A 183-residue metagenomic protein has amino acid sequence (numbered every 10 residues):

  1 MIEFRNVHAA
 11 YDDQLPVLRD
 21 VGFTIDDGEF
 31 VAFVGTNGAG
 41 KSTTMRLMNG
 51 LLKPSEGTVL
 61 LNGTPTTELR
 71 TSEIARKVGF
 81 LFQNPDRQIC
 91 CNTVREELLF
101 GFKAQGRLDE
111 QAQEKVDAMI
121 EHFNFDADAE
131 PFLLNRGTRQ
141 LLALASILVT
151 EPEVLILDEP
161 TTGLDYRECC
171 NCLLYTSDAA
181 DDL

Functional and structural regions predicted by a protein language model:
M1-F4, H8-D20, A32, E68-R70: A short, flexible loop at the N-terminus of ABC-type nucleotide-binding domains that lies
V34-T36: The feature captures the beta-strand-to-loop junction immediately N-terminal to the Walker
N49: Helix-to-loop junction immediately C-terminal to a conserved catalytic motif
G57-P65, I74: Conserved ABC transporter NBD signature motif
M119-L133: Conserved ABC nucleotide-binding domain
L155-E159: Catalytic Walker B motif of ABC-type/P-loop ATPase nucleotide-binding domains
Y175-L183: Single conserved hydrophobic/aromatic residue that forms the stacking wall/gate of nucleotide- or nucleobase-binding
